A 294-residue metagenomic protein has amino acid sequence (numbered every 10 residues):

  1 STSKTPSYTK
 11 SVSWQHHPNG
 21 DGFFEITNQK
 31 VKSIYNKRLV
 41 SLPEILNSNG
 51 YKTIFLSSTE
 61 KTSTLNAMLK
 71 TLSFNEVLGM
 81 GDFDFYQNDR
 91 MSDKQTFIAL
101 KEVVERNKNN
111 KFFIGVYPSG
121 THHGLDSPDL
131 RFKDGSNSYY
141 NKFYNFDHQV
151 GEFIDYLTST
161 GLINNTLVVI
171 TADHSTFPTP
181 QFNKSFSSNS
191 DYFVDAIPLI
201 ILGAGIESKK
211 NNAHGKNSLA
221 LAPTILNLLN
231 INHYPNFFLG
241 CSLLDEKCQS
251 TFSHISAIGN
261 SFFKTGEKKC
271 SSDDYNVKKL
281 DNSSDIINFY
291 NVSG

Functional and structural regions predicted by a protein language model:
S1-G294: Solvent-exposed soluble domains appended to multi-pass membrane proteins
